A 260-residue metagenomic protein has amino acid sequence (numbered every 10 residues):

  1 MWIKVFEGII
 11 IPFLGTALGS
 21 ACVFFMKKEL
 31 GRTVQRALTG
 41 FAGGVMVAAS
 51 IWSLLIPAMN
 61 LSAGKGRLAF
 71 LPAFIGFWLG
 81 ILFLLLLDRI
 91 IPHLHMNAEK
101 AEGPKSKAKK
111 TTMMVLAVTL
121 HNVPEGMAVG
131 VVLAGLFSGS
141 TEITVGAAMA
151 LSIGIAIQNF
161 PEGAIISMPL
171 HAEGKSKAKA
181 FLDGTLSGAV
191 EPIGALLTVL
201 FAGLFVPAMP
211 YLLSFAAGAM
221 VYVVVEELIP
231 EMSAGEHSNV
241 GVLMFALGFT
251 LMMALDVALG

Functional and structural regions predicted by a protein language model:
M1-G260: Intrinsically disordered, metal-sensing/regulatory segments
